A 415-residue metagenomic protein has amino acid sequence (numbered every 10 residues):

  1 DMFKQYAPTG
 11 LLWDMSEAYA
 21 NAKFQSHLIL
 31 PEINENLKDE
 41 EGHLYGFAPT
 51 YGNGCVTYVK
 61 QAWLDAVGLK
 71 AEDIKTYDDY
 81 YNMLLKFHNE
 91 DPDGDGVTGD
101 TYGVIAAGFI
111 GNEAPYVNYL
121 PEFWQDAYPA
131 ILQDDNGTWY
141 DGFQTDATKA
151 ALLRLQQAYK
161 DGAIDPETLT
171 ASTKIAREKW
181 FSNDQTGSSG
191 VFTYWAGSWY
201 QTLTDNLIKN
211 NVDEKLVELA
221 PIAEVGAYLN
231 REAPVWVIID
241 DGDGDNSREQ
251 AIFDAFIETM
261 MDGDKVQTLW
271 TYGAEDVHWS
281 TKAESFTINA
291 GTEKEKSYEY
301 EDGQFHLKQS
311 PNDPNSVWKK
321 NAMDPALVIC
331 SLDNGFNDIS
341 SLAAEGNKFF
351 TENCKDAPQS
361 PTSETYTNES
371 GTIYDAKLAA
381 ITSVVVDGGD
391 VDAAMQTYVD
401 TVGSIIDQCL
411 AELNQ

Functional and structural regions predicted by a protein language model:
D1-Q415: Extracytoplasmic/secretory soluble proteins
